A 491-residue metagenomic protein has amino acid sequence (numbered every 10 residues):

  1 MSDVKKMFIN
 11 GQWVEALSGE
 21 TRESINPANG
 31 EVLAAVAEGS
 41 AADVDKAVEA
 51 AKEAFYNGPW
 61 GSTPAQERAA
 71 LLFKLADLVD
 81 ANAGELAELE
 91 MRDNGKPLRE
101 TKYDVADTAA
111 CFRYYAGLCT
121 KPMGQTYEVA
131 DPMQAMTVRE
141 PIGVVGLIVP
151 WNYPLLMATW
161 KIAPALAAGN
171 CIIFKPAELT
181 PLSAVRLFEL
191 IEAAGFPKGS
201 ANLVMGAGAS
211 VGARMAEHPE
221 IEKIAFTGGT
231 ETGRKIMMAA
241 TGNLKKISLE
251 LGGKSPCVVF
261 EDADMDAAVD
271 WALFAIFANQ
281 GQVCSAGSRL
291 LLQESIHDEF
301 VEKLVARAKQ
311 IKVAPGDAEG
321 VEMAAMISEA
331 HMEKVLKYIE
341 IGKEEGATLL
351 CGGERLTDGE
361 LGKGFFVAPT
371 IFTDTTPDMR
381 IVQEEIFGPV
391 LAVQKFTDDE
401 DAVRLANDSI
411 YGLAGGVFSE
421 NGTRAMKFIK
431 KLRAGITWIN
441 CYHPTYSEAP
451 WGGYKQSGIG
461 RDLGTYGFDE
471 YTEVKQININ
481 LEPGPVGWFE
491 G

Functional and structural regions predicted by a protein language model:
M1-A28, A54: Hydrophobic face of amphipathic alpha-helices that form TPR/SEL1-like repeat modules and related alpha-solenoid
N29-A35, I221, V258, K312 (+3 more regions): Conserved C-terminal structural/oligomerization subdomain of aldehyde/semialdehyde dehydrogenase
G30, R68, E90, F112 (+9 more regions): Residue-level signal for inorganic ion chemistry
E31-P122: Glycine-rich loop-to-alpha-helix module at the N-terminal edge of alpha/beta enzyme cores
F55, P59, A76-A83, A87 (+19 more regions): Structural signal for hydrophobic packing residues in well-ordered secondary-structure cores of soluble enzyme domains
G124-A267, F396: Rossmann-like NAD(P) dinucleotide-binding subdomain of oxidoreductase/dehydrogenase enzymes
C171-I173, L349, I436: A short hydrophobic/small-residue beta-strand
E231-T376, I439, V486-F489: ALDH superfamily catalytic-core signature
